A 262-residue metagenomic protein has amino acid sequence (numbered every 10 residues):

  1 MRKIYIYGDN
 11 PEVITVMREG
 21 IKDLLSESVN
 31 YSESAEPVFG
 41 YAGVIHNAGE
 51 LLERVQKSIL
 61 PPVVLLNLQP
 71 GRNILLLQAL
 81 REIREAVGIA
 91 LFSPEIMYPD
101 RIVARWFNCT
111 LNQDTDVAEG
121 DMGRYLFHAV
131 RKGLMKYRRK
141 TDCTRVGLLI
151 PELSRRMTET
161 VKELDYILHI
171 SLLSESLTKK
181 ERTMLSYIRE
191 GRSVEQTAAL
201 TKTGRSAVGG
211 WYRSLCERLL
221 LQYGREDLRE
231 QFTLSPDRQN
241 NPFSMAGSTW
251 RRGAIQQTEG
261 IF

Functional and structural regions predicted by a protein language model:
M1-T158: N-terminal regulatory/sensing modules of transcriptional regulators
S28, M157-T160, Y223, Q239: Short, flexible helical or helix-coil boundary motifs
V44-E50, L164, L219-Y223: Alpha-helix N-cap recognition
T160-V208: Helix-turn-helix DNA-binding segment
V208, R213-F262: Basic, Lys/Arg-enriched C-terminal extension of HTH/homeodomain DNA-binding domains
